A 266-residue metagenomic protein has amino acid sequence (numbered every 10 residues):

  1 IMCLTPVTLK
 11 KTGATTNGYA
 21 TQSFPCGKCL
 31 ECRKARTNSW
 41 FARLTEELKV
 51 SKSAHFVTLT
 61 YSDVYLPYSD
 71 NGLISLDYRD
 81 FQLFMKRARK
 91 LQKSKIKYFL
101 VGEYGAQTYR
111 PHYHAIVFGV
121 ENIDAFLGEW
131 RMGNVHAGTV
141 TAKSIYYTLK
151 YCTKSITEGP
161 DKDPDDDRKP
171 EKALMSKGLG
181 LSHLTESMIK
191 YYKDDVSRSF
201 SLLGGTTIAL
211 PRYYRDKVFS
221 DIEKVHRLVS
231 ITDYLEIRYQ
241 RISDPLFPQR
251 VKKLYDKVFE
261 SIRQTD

Functional and structural regions predicted by a protein language model:
I1, Y239-D266: Sequence termini and other peripheral, non-core segments
I1-T45, L246: DNA replication initiation on ssDNA origins
C3, H55, H112-H114: Histidine-centered active-site/metal-ligand motif
G27, H55, Y98-F99, V135 (+1 more regions): A broad, low-specificity signal marking well-ordered, structured residues that form hydrophobic/aromatic
E31, L59, G102, A115-V117: Hydrophobic side chains in beta-strands
K34-A35, S62-V64, V120, V140: Generic structural motif
R36-Q107: Signature for HUH/AEP ssDNA processing cores
K95, A106-P111, A115-P245, K252-K253: Conserved His + Asp/Glu catalytic blocks
